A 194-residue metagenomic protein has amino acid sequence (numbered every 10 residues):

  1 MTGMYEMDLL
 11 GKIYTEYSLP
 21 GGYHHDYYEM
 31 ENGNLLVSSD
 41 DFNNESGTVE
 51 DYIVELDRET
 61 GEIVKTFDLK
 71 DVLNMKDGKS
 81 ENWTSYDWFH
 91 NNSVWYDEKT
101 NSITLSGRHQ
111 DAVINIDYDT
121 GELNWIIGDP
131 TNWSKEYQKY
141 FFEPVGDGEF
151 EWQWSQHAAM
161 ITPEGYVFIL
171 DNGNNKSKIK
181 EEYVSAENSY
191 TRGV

Functional and structural regions predicted by a protein language model:
M1, E45-V49, D87, S106-H109 (+2 more regions): Short, solvent-exposed loop/turn segments at conserved positions within beta-propeller repeat blades
T2-G11, V49-G61, N115-G121, E182-V194: Beta-propeller blade signature
L9-N91: Asp-box/WD-like beta-propeller blade repeats and closely related beta-sheet repeat scaffolds
Y23-H24, E81-W95, Y140-T162, N175: Signature of short aromatic-glycine-proline-rich micro-motifs recurring in repeat-based ectodomains
E29-N32, D97-T100, I161-E164: Residue-level detector of Asp-centered blade-edge/turn motifs that repeat once per structural unit in beta-propeller
F42-S46, Q110-A112, N174-K178: Short glycine/acidic-enriched loop and turn motifs that connect beta-strands
I63-Y86, E122-F150: Surface-exposed loop and turn segments in beta-propeller and other repeat-based domains that flank or scaffold
S155-V194: Loop/turn-rich, solvent-exposed surfaces of beta-rich toroidal or solenoidal domains
